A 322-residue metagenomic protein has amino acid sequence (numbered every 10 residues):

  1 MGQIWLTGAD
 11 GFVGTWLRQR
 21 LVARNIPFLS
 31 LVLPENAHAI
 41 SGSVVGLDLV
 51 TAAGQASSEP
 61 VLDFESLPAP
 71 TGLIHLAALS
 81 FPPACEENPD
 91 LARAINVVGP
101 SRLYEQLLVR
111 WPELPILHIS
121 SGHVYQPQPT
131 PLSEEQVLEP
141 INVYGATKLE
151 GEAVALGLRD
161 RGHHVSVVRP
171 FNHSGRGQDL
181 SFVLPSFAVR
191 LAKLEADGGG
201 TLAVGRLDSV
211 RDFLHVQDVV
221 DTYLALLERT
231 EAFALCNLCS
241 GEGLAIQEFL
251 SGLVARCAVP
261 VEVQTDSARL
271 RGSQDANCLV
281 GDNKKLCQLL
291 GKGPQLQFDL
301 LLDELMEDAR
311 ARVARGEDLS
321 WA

Functional and structural regions predicted by a protein language model:
G2-Q3, Q297-A322: Amphipathic terminal alpha-helices
I4-R24: N-terminal Rossmann NAD(P)H-binding glycine-rich loop of SDR-like oxidoreductase domains
A52-I95: NAD(P)H-binding glycine-rich loop region in Rossmannoid oxidoreductase-like domains and their noncatalytic homologs
H75, S101-N142: Conserved Rossmann-fold NAD(P)-dependent oxidoreductase catalytic core, especially the SDR/UDP-sugar
E87, L91-R102, L138, A146-T147: Glycine-rich NAD(P)-binding loop of the Rossmann-fold in SDR/ketoreductase-type enzymes
T130-P131, A153-R211, V216-V220, L224 (+1 more regions): NAD(P)-dependent short-chain dehydrogenase/reductase
L202, R206, A234-C236, A245-S251 (+3 more regions): C-terminal "lid/loop" region of Rossmann-like NAD(P)-dependent oxidoreductases
V219, Y223, L238, F249 (+2 more regions): Non-catalytic, hydrophobic alpha-helical segments
